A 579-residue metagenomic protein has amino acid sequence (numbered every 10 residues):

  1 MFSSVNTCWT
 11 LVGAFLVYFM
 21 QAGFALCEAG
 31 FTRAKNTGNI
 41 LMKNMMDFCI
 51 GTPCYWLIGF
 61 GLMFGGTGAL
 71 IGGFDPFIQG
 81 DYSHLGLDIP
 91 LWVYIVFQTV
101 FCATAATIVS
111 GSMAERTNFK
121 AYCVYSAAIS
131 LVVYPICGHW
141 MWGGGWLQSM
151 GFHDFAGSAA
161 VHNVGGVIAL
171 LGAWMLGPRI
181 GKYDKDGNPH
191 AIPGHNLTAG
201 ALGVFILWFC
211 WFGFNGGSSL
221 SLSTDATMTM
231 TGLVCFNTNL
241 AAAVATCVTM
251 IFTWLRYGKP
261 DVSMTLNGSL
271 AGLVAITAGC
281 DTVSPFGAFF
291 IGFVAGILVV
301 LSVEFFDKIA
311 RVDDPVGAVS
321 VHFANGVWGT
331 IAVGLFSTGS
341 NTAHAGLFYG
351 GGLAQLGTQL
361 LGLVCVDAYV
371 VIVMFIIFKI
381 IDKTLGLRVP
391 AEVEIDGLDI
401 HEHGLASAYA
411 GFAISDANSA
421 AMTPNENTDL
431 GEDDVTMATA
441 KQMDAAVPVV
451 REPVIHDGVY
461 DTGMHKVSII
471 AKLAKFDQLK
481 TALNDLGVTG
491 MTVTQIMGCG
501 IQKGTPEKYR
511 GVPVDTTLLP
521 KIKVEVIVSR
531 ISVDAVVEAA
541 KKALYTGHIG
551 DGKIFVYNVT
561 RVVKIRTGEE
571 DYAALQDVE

Functional and structural regions predicted by a protein language model:
M1-H456: Glycine- and aromatic-enriched membrane alpha-helices
H401-L405, A420-E579: Positively charged, small/polar-rich N-terminal and surface patches that mediate targeting and assembly and bind
